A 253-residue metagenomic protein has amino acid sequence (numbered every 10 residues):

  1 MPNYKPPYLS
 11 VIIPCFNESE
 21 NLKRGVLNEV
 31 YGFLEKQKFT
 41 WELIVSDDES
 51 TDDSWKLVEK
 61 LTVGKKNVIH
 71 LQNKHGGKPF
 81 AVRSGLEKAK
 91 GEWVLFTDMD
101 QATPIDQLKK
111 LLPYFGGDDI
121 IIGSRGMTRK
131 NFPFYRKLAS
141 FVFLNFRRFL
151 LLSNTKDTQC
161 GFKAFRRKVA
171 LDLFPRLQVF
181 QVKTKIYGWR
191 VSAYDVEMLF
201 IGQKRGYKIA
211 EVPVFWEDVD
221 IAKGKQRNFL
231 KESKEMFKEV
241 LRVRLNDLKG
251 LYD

Functional and structural regions predicted by a protein language model:
M1-L9, E20, V182-D253: Hydrophobic helical membrane-anchoring modules
P7-S10, Y31-I44, K66-I69: Short loop->beta transition adjacent to catalytic acidic/histidine clusters or analogous donor-positioning motifs
E18-L34: Short, well-formed alpha-helical segments that are part of the catalytic scaffolds of diverse glycosyltransferases
E20-R24, D52-K60: Acidic helix N-cap motif at the loop->helix transition within catalytic regions of sugar-transfer enzymes
W41-I44, W55-K88: Conserved donor nucleotide-binding strand/loop of the catalytic core
D47-K56, Q101: A conserved acidic beta->alpha catalytic loop
K74-K88, W93, I105-I186, S192 (+2 more regions): Acceptor/aglycone-binding surface of glycosyltransferases and processive sugar-polymer synthases
